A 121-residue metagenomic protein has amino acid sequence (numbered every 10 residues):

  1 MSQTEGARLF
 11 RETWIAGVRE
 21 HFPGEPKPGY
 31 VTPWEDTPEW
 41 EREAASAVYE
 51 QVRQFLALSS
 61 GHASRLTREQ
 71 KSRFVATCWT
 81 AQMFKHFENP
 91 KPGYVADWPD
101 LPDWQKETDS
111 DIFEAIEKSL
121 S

Functional and structural regions predicted by a protein language model:
M1-S121: Alpha-helical propensity feature that highlights long, continuous alpha-helices across diverse contexts
